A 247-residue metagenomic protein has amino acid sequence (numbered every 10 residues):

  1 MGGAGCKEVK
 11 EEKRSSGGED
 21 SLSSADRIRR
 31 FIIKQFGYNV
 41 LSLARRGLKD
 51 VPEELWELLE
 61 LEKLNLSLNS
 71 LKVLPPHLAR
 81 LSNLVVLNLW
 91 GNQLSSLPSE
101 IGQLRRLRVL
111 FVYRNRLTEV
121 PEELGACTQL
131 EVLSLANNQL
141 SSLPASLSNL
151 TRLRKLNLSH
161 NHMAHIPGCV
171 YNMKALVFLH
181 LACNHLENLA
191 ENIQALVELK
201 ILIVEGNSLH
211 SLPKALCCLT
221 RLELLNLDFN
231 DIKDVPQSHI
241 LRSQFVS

Functional and structural regions predicted by a protein language model:
M1-K214, E223-L224, F229-S247: The feature captures the LRR N-terminal capping module
